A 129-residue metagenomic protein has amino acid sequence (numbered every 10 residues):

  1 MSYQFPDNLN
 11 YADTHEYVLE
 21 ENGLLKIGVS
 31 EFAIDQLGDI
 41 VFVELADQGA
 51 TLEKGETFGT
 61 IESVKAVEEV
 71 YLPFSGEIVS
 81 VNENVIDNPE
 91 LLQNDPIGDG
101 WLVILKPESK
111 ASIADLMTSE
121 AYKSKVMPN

Functional and structural regions predicted by a protein language model:
M1-K54, E90, N94-N129: Acidic, low-complexity mobile loops and tails
N10, E44, E62, E68-L72: Small beta-strand-rich domains/subdomains or short beta-sheet motifs embedded in larger alpha/beta proteins
V18-E20, V64, V81-N84: Residue-level recognition of beta-strand microenvironments
E56, E62, N82-E83, P89 (+1 more regions): Conserved "cap/hinge" positions at secondary-structure junctions
F58, V85, V126-P128: Domain-scale activation on soluble regions of proteins
S75, V79-S80, I86-D87, Q93: Charged, amphipathic alpha-helical coiled-coil/dimerization segments
